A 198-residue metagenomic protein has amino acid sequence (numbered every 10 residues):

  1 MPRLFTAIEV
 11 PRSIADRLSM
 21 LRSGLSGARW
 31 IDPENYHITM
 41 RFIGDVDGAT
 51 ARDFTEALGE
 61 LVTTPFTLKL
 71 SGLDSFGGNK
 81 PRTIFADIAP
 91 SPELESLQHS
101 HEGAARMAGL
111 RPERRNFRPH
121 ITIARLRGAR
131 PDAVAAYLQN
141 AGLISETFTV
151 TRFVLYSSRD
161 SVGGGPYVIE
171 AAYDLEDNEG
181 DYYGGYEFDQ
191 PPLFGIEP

Functional and structural regions predicted by a protein language model:
M1-P198: Histidine-dependent nucleotide/RNA phosphoesterase domain, centered on the 2H-phosphoesterase fold with its duplicated
